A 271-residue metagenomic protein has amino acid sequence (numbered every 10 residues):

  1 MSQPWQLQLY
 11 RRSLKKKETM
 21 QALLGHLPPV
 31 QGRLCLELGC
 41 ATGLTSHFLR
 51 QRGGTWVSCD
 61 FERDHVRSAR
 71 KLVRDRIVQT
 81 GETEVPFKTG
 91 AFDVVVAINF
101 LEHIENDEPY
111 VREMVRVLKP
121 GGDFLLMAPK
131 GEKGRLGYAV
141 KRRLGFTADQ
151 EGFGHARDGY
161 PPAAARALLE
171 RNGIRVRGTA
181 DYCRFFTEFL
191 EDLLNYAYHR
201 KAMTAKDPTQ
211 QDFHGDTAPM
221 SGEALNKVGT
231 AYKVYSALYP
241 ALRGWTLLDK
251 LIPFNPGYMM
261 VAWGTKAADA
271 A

Functional and structural regions predicted by a protein language model:
M1-K88, V94-I98, L238-G244, F254-V261 (+1 more regions): Conserved N-terminal segment of class I S-adenosyl-L-methionine
I98-L101, M127: Residues lining the SAM
E105-P109, L136: Short N-terminal helix/helix-N-cap motif within the alpha/beta-hydrolase-1
E108-D123: A short glycine-rich, Lys/Arg-flanked "PGG" loop and its adjoining helix->strand segment in the class I
L125-T147: Conserved class I S-adenosyl-L-methionine
A139-G145, D181-A271: A C-terminal cap/extension of S-adenosyl-L-methionine-dependent methyltransferases that defines the acceptor-substrate
T147-A164, Y182-R184: Acceptor-substrate binding/catalytic loop of class I
A163-A180, G229, A237: A SAM-dependent methyltransferase catalytic signature shared across enzymes that methylate proteins
